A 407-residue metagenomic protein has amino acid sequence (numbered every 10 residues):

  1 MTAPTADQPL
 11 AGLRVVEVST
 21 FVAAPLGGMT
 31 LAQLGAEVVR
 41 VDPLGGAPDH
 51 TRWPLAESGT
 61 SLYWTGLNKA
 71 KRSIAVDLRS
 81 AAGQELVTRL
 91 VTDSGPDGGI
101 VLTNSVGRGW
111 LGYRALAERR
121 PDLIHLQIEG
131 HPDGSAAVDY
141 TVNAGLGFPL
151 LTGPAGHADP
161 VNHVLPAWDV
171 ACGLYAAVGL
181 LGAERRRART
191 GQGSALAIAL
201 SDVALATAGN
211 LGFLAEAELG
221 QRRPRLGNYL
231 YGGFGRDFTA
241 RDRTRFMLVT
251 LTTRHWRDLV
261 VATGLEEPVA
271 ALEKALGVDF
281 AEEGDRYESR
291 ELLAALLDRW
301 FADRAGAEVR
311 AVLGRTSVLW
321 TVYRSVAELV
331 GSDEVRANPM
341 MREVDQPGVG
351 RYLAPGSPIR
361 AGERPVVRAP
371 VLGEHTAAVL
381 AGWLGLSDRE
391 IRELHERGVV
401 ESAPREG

Functional and structural regions predicted by a protein language model:
M1-R189, A377-G407: N-terminal helix-loop segment corresponding to the beta1-alpha1 unit of nucleotide/adenylate-binding folds
T2-A3, G348-E393: Flexible, small-/acidic-enriched active-site or ligand-binding loops
H157-L165, A188-A204, R223-N228, V278-D279: Conserved Rossmann-fold dehydrogenase catalytic segment
P166-L181, L200-N210, L251-H255: Mid-domain beta-loop-alpha active-site segment that forms a flexible, acidic cofactor/metal-binding surface
G173-G193, N210-A217, V260-L272: Oxidoreductase and adenylate-handling cofactor-binding alpha/beta cores
L219-G235: Active-site Gly/Thr loop motif
F234-T316, W320: Aromatic-enriched alpha-helical interface/lid elements that frame and gate functional surfaces
R310, G314-R364: A glycine-rich dinucleotide-binding beta-alpha-beta segment and adjacent secondary-structure elements that constitute
